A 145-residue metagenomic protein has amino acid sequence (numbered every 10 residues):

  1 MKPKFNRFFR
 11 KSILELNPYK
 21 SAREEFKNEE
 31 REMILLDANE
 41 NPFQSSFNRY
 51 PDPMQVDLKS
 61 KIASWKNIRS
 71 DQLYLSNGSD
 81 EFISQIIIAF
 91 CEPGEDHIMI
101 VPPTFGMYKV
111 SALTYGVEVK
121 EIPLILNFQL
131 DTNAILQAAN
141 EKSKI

Functional and structural regions predicted by a protein language model:
M1-S64, I145: N-terminal "arm"/small-domain region of PLP-dependent enzymes with the aminotransferase-like
R31-M33, S70, G94-E95, K142-S143: A general structural motif
N39-P42, S79, F105: Short glycine-rich anion-binding loops that position phosphate/pyrophosphate groups of nucleotides and phosphorylated
K59-H97, Y115: Phosphate-binding glycine-rich loop
A89-S111, I125: Conserved PLP-anchoring active-site segment centered on the Schiff-base-forming lysine
E118-L124: Short beta-strand->loop structural element characteristic of the AMP-binding/adenylate-forming
L126-I145: Active-site phosphate-binding strand-loop segment of PLP-dependent enzymes
